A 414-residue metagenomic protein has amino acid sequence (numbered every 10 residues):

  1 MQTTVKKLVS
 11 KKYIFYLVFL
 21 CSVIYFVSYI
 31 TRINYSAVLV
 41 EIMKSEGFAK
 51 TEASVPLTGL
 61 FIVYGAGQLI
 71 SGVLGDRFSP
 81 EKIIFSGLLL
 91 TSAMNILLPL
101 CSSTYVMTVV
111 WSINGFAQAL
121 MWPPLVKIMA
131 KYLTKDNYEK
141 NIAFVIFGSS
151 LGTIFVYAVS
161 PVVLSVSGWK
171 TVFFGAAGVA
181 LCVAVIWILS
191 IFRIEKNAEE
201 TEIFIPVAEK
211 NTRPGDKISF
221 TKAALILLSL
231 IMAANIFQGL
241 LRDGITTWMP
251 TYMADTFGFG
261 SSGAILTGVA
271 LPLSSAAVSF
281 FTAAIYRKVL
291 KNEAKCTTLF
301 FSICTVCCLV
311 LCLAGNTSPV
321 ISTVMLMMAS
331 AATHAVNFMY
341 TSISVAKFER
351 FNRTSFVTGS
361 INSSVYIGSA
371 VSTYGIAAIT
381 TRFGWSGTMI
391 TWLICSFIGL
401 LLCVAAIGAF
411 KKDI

Functional and structural regions predicted by a protein language model:
Y35-A37, A224-S279, N337: Extracytoplasmic gate region of multi-pass secondary transporters
A66-S102: Conserved MFS/SLC helix-loop-helix module at the cytosolic interface between two early adjacent transmembrane helices
Q68-S79, S279-K291, T380: Helix-to-loop junctions at the C-terminal end of transmembrane segments in multipass secondary transporters
R77-L88, R287-S302: Cytoplasmic membrane-interface "Motif A"-like loop-to-helix N-cap segments of 12-TM Major Facilitator Superfamily
V110-S149: Cytoplasmic helix-loop-helix junction between adjacent transmembrane helices in 12-TM secondary transporters
V145-E195: Helix-loop-helix hairpin linking two adjacent transmembrane segments in secondary transporters
E293-Y340: C-terminal transmembrane helical hairpin of 12-TM major facilitator-type secondary transporters
F348-F383: A late C-terminal transmembrane helix in Major Facilitator Superfamily
